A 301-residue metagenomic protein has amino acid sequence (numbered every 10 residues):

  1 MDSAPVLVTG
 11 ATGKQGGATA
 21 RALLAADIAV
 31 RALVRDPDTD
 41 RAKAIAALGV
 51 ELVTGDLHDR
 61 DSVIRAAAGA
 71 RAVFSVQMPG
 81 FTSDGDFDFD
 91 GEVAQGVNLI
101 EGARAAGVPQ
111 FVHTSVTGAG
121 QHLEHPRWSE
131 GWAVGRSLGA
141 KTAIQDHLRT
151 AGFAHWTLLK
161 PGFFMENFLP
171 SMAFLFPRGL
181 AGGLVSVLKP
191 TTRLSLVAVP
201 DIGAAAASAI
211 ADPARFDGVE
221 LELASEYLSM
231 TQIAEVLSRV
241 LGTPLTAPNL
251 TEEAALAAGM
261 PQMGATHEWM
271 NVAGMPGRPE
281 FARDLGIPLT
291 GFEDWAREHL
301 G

Functional and structural regions predicted by a protein language model:
D2-A44, H58-D61, R65-A72, M78-V93 (+4 more regions): Oxidoreductase cofactor-interface core, primarily capturing Rossmann-like NAD(P)-dependent enzymes
A22, F216-D217, V240-L241, E252-G301: A hydrophobic C-terminal alpha-helical subdomain
G49-V50, W156: Short, conserved active-site loop motifs that form the nucleotide-linked donor/cofactor pocket
G55: Cofactor-binding loops of NAD(P)H-dependent oxidoreductases, dominated by short-chain dehydrogenase/reductases
